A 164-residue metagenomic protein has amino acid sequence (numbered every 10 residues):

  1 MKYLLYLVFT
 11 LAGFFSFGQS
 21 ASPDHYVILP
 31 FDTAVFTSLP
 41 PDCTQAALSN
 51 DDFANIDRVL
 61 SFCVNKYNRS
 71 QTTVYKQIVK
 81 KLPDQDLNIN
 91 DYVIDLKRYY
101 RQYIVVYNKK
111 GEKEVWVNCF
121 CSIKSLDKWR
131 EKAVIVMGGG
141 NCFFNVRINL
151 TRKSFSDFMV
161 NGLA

Functional and structural regions predicted by a protein language model:
M1-S22: Bacterial Sec-dependent N-terminal signal peptides
L4, F14, S122, T151-K153: Generic structural motif
F9-A12, T37, G111, S125 (+2 more regions): Residues in flexible loops and secondary-structure boundaries
S16, V115, F144: A broad, low-specificity signal marking well-ordered, structured residues that form hydrophobic/aromatic
S20-W129: Surface-exposed acidic loop/strand-edge motifs in secreted or periplasmic proteins that form small linear binding
Y107-N108, V136-G138: A general structural signal for short secondary-structure junctions and capping/turn motifs
R130-V136: Short, P/G- and charge-enriched loop/turn segments at secondary-structure junctions
G138-A164: C-terminal partner/receptor-binding element of secreted or periplasmic proteins
